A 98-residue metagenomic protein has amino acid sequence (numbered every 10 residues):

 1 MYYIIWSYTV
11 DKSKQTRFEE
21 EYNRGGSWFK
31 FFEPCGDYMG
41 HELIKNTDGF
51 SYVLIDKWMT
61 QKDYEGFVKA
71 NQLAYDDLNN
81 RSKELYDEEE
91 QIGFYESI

Functional and structural regions predicted by a protein language model:
M1-Y2, I98: Absolute protein N-terminus
Y2-T9, M39-A70: Short, well-ordered beta-strand segments in beta-rich or mixed alpha/beta enzyme and ligand-binding folds
S7, Y95-S97: Short amphipathic
Y8, T16-N23: N-terminal first-folded block
K12-S13, F31: Short acidic-aromatic low-complexity motifs
K14-E19, D63-E65: Short, conserved charged micro-motifs
R24-M39, K57-G93: An amphipathic, aromatic/His-enriched active-site/gating alpha helix that lines ligand/cofactor pockets
I44, G93-Y95: Solvent-exposed beta-strand sheet faces enriched in polar/charged residues
